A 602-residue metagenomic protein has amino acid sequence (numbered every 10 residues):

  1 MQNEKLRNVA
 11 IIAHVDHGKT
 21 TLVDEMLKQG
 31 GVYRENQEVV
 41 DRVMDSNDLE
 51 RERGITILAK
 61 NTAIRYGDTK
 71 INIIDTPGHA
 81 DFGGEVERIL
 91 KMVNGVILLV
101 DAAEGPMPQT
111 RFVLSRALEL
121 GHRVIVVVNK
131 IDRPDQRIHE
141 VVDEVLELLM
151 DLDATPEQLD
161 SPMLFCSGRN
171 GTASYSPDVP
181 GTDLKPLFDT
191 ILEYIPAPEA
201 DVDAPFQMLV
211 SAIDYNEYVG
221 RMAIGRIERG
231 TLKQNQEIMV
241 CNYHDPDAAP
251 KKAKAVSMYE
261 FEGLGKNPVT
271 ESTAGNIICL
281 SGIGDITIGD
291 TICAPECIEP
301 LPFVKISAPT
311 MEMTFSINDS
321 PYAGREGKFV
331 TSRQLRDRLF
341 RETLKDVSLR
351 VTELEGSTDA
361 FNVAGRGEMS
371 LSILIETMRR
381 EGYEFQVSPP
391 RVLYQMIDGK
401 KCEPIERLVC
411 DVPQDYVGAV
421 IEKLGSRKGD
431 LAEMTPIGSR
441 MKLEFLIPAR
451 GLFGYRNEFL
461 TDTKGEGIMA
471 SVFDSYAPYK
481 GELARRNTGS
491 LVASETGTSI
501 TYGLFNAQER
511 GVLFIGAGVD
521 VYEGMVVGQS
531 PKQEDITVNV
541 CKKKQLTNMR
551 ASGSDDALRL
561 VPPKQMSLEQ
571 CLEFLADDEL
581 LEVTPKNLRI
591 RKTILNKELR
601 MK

Functional and structural regions predicted by a protein language model:
M1-V100, E104, E144, I213: P-loop NTPase switch module centered on the Walker A-proximal segment
E4-G18, A103-S115, G121-I125, I131-P134 (+11 more regions): Conserved structured catalytic cores and adjacent interaction surfaces of nucleotide-binding/hydrolyzing enzymes
D16, L22, G54, I73-D75 (+17 more regions): Residue-level signature of catalytic and energy-coupling elements of molecular machines, predominantly ATP/GTP-dependent
E25-M26, A63, E85-R88, M92 (+5 more regions): Alpha-helical scaffold elements adjacent to nucleotide-binding pockets in ATP/GTP-utilizing enzyme cores
V39-R42, V126, L152-L164, P198-L209 (+9 more regions): Interdomain boundary/hinge elements
R123, R133-P196: Canonical P-loop GTPase G-domain recognition
Q207-M313, A323-R325, R336, T488 (+3 more regions): Conserved nucleotide-binding/hydrolysis modules and their immediate coupling elements across P-loop/ASCE NTPase motors
S320-T343, A557, V561-P563: A short, contiguous, amphipathic alpha-helix enriched in charged residues
